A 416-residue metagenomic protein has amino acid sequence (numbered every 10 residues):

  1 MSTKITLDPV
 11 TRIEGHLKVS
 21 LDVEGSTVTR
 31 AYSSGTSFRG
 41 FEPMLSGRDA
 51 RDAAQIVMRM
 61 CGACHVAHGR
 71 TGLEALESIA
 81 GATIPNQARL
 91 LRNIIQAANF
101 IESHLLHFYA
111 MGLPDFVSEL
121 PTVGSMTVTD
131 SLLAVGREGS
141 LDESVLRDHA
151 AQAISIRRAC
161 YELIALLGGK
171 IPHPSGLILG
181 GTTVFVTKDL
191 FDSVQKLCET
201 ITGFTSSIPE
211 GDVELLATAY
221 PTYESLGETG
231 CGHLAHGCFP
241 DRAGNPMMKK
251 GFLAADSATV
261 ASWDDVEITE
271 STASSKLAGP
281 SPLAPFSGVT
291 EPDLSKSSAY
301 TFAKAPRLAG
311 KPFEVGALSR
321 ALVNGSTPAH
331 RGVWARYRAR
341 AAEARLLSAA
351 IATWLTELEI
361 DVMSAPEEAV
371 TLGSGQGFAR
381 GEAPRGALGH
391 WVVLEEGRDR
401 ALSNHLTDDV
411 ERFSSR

Functional and structural regions predicted by a protein language model:
M1-R385, E395, L406-R416: Active-site bordering "gate/hinge" segments that shape substrate access to catalytic or cofactor-binding pockets
V392: His/acidic/aromatic-lined binding-pocket segments of jelly-roll/cupin-type domains and related regulatory beta-sandwich
R400: Catalytic-core signal marking the mid-to-C-terminal active-site face
